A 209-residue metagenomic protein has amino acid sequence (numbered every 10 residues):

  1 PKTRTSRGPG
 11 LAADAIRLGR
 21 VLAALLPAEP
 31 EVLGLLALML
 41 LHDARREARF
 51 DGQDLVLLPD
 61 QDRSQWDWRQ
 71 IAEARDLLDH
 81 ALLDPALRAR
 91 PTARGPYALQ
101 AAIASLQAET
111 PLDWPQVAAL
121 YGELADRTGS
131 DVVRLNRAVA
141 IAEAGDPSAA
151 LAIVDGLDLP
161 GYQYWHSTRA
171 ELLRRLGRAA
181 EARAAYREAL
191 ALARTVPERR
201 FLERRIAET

Functional and structural regions predicted by a protein language model:
P1-G122: Amphipathic helix-loop-helix modules that constitute alpha-helical solenoid scaffolds
A24-L25, L83-L87, E123-R127, D155-G161 (+1 more regions): Solenoid-like repeat scaffolds
E31, Q100, V132-V133, Y164 (+1 more regions): Start-of-helix register in tetratricopeptide repeats
L35, M39-H42, Q100, A104 (+5 more regions): "A position-specific structural signal for the A-helix of alpha-solenoid helical repeats
M39, S64, Q107-A108, A140-I141 (+3 more regions): Residue-level signature for tetratricopeptide repeat
A179-P197: TPR/TPR-like (Sel1-like) alpha-helical repeat modules
